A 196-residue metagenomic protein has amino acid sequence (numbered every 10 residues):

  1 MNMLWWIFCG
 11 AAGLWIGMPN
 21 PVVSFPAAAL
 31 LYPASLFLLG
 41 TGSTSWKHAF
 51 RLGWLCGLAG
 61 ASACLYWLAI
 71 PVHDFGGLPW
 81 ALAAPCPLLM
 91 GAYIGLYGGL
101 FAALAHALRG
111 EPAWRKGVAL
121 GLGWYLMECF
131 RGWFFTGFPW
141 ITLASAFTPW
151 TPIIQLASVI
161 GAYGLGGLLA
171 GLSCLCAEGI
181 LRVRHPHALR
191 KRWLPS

Functional and structural regions predicted by a protein language model:
M1-S196: Membrane-embedded alpha-helical bundles of multi-pass enzymes that act on lipidic or dolichyl-linked glycan substrates
